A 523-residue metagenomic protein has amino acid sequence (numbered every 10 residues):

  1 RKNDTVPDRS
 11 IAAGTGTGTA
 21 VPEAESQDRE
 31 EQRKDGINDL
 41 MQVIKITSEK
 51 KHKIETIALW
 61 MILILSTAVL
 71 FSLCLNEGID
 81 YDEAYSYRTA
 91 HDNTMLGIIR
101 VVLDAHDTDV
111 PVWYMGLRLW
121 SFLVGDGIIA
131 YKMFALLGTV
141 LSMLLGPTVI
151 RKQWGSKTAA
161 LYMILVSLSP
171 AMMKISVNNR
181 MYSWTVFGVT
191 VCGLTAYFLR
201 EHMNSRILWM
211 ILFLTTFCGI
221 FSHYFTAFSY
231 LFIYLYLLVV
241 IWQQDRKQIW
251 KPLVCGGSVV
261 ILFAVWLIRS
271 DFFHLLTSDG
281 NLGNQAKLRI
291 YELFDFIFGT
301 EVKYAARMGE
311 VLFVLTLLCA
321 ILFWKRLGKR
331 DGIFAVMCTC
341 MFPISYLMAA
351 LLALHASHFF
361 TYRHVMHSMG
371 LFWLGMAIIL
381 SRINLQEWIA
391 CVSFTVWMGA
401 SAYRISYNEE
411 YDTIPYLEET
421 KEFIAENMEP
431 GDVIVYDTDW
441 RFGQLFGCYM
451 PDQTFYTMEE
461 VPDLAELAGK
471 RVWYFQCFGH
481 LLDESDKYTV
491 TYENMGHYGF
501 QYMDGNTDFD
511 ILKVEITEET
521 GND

Functional and structural regions predicted by a protein language model:
R1-L70, G332-V336: Start-transfer (signal-anchor) and selected internal transmembrane alpha helices of multi-pass inner/ER membrane
I54-I389, S393, W397-I516: Membrane-proximal helix-loop-helix interfaces that form the catalytic/acceptor-binding platform of multi-pass membrane
T520-D523: Short, solvent-exposed mixed-charge patches
